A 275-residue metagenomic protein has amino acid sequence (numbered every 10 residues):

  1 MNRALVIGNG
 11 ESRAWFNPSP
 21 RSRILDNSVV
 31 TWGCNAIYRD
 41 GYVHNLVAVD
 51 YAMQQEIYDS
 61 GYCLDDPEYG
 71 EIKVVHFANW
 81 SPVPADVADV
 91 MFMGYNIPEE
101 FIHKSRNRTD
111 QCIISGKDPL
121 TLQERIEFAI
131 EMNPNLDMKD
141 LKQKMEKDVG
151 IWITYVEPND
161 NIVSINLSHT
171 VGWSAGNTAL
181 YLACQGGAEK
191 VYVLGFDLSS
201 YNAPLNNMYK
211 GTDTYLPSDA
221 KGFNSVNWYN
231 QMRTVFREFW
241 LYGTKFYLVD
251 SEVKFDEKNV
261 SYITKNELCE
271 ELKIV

Functional and structural regions predicted by a protein language model:
M1-V275: Metal-ion/cofactor- or nucleotide/acyl-coenzyme-handling active-site neighborhoods
